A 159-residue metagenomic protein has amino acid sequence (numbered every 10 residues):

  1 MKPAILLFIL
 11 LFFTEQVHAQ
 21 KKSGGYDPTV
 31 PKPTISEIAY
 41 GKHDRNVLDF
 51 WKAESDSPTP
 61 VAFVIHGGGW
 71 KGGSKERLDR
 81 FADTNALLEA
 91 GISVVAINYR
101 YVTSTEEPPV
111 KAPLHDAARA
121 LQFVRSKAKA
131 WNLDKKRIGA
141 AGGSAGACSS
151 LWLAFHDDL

Functional and structural regions predicted by a protein language model:
A4-F13: Sec-dependent N-terminal signal peptides
E15-A19: Sec/Tat signal peptide C-region and signal peptidase I cleavage site
Q20-S57: N-terminal cap/lid segment of alpha/beta-hydrolase-fold proteins
P58-G69: Short beta-strand element of the alpha/beta-hydrolase
G68-D83, A154: N-terminal cap/lid subdomain of alpha/beta-hydrolase-fold enzymes
E76-D83, V95-K135: Catalytic nucleophile-loop/oxyanion-hole region of alpha/beta-hydrolase and closely related hydrolase-like folds
R119-L159: Primarily recognizes the serine-hydrolase "nucleophile elbow" in alpha/beta-hydrolase and SGNH/GDSL folds
